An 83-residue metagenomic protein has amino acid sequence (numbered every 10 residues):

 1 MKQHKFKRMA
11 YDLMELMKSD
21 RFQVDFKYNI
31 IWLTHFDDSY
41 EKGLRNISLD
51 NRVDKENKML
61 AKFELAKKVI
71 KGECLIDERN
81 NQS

Functional and structural regions predicted by a protein language model:
M1-W32, D38-S83: Negatively charged, low-complexity tracts enriched in Asp/Glu with abundant Ser/Thr
